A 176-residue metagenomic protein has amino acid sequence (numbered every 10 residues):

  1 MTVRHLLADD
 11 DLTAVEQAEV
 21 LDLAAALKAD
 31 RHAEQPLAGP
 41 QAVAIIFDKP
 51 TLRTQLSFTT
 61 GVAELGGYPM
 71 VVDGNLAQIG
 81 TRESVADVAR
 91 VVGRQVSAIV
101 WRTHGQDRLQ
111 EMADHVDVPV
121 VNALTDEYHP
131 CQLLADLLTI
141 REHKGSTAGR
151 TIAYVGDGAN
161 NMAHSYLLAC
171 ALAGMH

Functional and structural regions predicted by a protein language model:
M1-L56, T60, Y128: Positively charged, low-complexity intrinsically disordered leader regions
D9, T125, A159: Generic anion/oxyanion-binding catalytic loop in active/binding sites
A14-Q17, A113-Y128, T147-T151, G174-M175: Short secondary-structure transition/capping segments
L23-D30, L65, Q95, I140-S146 (+2 more regions): Change "in soluble alpha/beta enzymes" to "in soluble alpha/beta proteins
P36-R141: Phosphate/diphosphate ligand-binding glycine-rich loop within oxidoreductases
D48-T60, G145-H176: Glycine-rich phosphate/diphosphate-binding loop of Rossmann-like nucleotide-binding domains
